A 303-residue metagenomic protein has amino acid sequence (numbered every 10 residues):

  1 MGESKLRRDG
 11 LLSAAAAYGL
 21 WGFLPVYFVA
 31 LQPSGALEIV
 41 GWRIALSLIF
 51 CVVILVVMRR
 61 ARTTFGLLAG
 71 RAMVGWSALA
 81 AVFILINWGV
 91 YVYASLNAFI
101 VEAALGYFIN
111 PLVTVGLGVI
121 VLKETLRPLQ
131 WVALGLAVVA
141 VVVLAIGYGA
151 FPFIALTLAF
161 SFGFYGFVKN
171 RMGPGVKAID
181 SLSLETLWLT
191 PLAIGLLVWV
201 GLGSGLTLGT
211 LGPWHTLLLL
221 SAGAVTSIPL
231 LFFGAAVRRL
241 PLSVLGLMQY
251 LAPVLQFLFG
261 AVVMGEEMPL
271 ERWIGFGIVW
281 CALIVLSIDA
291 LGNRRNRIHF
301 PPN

Functional and structural regions predicted by a protein language model:
M1-A16, I49-S77, P128, V176-I179 (+3 more regions): Membrane-interface interhelical linkers
M1-E38, V142-R171, F259, I298-N303: Glycine-/small-residue-enriched transmembrane alpha-helix faces in small-molecule transporters and effluxers
A15, G19-F23, Y27, A78-N97 (+4 more regions): Hydrophobic alpha-helical transmembrane segments of multi-pass membrane transport proteins, especially secondary
L31, I39, R43, A78 (+7 more regions): Hydrophobic/aromatic residues within transmembrane alpha-helices of multi-pass small-molecule transporters
C51, L129-A145, L158, E271-A290: Hydrophobic transmembrane alpha-helices of multi-pass small-molecule transport proteins
Y93, N110-Q130, V254-W273: C-terminal transmembrane-helix exit sites in multi-pass transporters
L105-I109, G173-W188, S227-V262: Helix-helix packing/entry segments at the starts of transmembrane helices
Y250-N303: C-terminal-most transmembrane helix of multi-pass membrane proteins
